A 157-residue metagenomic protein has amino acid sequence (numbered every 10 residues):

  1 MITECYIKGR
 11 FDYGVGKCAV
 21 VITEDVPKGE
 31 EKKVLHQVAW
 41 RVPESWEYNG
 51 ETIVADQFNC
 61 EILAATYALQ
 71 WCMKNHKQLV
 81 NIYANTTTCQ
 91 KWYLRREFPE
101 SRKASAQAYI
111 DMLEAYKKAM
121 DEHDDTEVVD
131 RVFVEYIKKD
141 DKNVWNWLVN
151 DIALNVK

Functional and structural regions predicted by a protein language model:
M1-N59: RNase H-like nuclease fold core
E4, E24, E30-E31, E44-E47 (+6 more regions): Glutamate identity and glutamate-enriched acidic tracts
N59, L63-Y67: Short amphipathic alpha-helical face segments that pack within enzyme cores and frequently flank/anchor catalytic
T66, Q70-I152: RNase H catalytic domain
